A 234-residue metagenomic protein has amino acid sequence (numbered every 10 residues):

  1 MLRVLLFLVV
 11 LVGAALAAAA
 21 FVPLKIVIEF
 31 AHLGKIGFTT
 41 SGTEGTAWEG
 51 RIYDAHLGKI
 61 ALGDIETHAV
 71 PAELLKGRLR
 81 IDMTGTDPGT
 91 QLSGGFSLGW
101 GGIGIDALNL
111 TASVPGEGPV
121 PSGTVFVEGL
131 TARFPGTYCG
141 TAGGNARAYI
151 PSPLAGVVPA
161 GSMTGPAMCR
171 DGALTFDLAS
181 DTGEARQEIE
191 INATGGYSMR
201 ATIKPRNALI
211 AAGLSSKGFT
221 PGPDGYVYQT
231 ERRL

Functional and structural regions predicted by a protein language model:
L2-L6, L33, M163-L234: Extended terminal
L2-P23: Hydrophobic membrane-insertion alpha-helices, especially the h-region of bacterial N-terminal signal peptides
L24-G42: Alpha-helical transmembrane signal-anchor/signal-peptide segments
F38-A132: N-terminal beta-strand/beta-hairpin edge segment
L62-A72, V125-V127, T137-L174, A212-R233: Beta-propeller and related beta-repeat scaffolds in trafficking/envelope systems
L75-T84, W100-A107, G140-A146, T175-D177 (+1 more regions): Short, well-ordered strand-loop elements centered on a beta-strand within folded domains, enriched for acidic residues
T84-P88, R147-P153, A179-T182, I203-N207: Short, solvent-exposed aromatic-acidic interface loops
P121-T124, F134-T141, T194-Y197: Charged, low-complexity intrinsically disordered regions
